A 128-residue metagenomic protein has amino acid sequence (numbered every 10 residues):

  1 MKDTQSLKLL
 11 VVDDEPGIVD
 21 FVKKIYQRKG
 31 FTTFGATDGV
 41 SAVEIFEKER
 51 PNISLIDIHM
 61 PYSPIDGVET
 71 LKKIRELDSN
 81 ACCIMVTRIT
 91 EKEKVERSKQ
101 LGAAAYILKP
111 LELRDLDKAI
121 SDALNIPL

Functional and structural regions predicted by a protein language model:
P16-F34: Two-component/phosphorelay signaling modules centered on CheY-like receiver
G35-I53: Acidic, metal-coordinating helix/loop segments flanking the phosphotransfer/catalytic sites of two-component signaling
E44, D66-S79, Q100: Short amphipathic alpha-helix used as the core "switch/output" element in two-component signaling
H59-P61: The short loop immediately C-terminal to the conserved phospho-acceptor aspartate in CheY-like receiver
I65, E69, T90-A105: Alpha4 helix (beta4-alpha4-beta5 surface) of REC/receiver domains from two-component response regulators
E93, L111-I120: C-terminal output helix
